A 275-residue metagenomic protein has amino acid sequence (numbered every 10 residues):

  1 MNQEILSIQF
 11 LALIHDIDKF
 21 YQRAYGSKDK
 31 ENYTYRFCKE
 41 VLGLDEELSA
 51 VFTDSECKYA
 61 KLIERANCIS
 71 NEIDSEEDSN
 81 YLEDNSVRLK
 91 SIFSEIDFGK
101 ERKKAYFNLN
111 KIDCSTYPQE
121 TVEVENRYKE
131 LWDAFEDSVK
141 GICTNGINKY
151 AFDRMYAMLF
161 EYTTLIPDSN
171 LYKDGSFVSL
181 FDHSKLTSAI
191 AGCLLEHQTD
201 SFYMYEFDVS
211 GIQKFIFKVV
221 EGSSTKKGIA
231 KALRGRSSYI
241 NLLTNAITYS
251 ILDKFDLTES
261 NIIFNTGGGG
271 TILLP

Functional and structural regions predicted by a protein language model:
M1-S115, I166-N170, F217-L233, N241: Divalent metal-dependent catalytic cores for phosphoryl transfer on phosphate-bearing substrates
F10-D16, I63-N71, A157-T164, D182-E196: Short, hydrophobic/amphipathic alpha-helical patches that form generic packing surfaces within helical domains
E101-R127, D174-Y203: Juxtacatalytic helix/coil linker segments that couple regulatory or sensory modules to the catalytic cores
F107-K173: Extended, charge-enriched "interface" segments that sit outside catalytic cores
Y205-K214: Catalytic-site or vestigial catalytic-site microsegments of nucleotide-handling domains
R236-L252: A short, contiguous, amphipathic alpha-helix enriched in charged residues
I247-I272: Conserved helix-loop-beta segment at the catalytic/binding core of cyclic-nucleotide signaling proteins
